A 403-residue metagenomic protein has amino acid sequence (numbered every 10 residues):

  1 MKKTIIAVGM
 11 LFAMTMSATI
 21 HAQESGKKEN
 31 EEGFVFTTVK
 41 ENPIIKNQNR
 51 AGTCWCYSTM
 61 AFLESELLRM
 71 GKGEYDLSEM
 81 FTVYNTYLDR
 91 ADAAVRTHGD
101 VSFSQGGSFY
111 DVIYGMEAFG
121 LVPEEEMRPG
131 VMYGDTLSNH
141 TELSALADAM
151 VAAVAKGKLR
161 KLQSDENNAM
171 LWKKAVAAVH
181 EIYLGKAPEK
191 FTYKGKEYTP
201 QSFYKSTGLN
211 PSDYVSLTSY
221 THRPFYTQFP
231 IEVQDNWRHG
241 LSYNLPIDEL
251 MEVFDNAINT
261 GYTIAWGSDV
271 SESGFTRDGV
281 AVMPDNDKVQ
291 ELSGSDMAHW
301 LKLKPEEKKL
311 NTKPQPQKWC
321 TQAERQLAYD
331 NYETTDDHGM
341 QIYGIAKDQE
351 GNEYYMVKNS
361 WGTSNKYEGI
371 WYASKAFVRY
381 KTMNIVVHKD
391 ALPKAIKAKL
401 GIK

Functional and structural regions predicted by a protein language model:
M1-E24: Bacterial Sec-dependent N-terminal signal peptides
I6-A7, N47, F109, T335: A broadly tuned, weak detector of single residues within folded domains
G9, A13-M14, T53, F62 (+8 more regions): Residues in flexible loops and secondary-structure boundaries
A18-T19, T136, M283: Residue-level signature of transmembrane alpha-helix interfaces in integral membrane proteins
S25, D165, M170, K174-K403: Active-site signature of cysteine proteases
E29-A265, Y355, S360, N365-Y367: Active-site nucleophile-adjacent alpha helix/oxyanion-hole segment immediately C-terminal to the catalytic cysteine
